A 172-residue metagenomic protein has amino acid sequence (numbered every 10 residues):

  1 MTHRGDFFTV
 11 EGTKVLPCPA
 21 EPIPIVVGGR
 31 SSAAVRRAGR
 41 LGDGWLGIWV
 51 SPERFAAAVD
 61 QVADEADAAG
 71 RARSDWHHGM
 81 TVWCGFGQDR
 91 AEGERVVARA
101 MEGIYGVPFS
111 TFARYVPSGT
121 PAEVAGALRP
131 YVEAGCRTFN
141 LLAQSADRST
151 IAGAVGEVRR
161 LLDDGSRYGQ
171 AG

Functional and structural regions predicted by a protein language model:
M1-G172: Active-site-adjacent structural elements that line small-molecule/cofactor binding pockets in enzymes
